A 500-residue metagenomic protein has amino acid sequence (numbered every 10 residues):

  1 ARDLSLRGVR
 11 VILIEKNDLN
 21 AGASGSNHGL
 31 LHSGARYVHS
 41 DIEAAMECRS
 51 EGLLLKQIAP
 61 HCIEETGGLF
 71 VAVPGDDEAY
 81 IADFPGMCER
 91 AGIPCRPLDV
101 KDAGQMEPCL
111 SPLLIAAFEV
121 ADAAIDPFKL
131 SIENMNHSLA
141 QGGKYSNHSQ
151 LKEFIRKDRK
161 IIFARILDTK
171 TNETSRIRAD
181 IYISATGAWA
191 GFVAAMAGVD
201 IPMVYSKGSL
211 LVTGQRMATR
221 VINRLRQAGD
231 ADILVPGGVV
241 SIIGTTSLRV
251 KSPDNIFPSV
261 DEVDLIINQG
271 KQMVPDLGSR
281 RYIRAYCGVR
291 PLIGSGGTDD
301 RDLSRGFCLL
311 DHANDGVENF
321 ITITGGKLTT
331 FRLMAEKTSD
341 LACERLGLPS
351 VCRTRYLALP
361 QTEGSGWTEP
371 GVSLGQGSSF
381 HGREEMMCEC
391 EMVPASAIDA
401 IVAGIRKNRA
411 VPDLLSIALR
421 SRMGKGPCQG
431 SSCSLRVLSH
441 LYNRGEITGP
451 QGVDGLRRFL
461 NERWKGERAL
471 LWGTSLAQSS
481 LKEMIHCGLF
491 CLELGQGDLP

Functional and structural regions predicted by a protein language model:
S5-N27: Glycine-rich FAD pyrophosphate-binding loop
G29-M106: Dinucleotide-binding Rossmann-like beta1-alpha1 core, especially the glycine-rich loop that anchors the ADP
A35, K170, G187-A188: Short glycine-/small-residue-rich Rossmann-like dinucleotide-binding loops
V71-N147, E153-K160, R165, G238 (+2 more regions): Flavin (FAD/FMN) cofactor-binding and adjacent substrate-gating region of FAD-dependent oxidoreductase domains
P127, H137, F192-A195, D200-S209 (+4 more regions): C-terminal catalytic lobe of FAD-dependent flavoproteins
T171-I181, A185: Core beta-strand elements of the Rossmann-like FAD/NAD(P) dinucleotide-binding domain in flavoenzyme oxidoreductases
I447-P500: Low-complexity, small/polar and acidic-rich linker and loop segments
